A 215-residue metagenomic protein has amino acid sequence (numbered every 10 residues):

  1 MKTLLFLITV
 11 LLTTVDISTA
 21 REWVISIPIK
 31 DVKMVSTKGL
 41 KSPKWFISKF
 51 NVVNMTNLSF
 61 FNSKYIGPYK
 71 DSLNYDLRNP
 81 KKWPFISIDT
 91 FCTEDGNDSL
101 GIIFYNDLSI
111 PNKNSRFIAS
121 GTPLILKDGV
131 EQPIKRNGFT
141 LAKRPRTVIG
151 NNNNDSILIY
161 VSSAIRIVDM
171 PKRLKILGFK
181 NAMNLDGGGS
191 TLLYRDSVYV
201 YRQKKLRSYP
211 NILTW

Functional and structural regions predicted by a protein language model:
M1-T3: Positively charged n-region of N-terminal signal peptides that target proteins for export
I8-W215: Gly/Ser/Thr/Pro-rich low-complexity, intrinsically disordered segments
